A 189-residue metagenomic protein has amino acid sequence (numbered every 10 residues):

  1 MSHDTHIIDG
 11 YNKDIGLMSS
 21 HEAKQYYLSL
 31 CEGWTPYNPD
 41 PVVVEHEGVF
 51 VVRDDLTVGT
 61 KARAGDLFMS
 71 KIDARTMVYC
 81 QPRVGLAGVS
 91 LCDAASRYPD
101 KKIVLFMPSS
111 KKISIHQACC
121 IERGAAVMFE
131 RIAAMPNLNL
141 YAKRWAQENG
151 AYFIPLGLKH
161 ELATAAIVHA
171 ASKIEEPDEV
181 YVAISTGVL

Functional and structural regions predicted by a protein language model:
H3-T76: Positively charged, low-complexity intrinsically disordered leader regions
F50-R53, V78-C80, F129-E130, Y152-L156 (+1 more regions): General beta-strand structural signal in soluble alpha/beta enzymes
T60, G85-S90, K112-I115: Short active-site-adjacent helix-start/loop capping segments
G65-I72, L91-A95, A171-I174: Buried hydrophobic packing segments
M69, S96-I103, K112-A118: An N-terminal alpha-helical hairpin/helix-loop-helix interaction module that forms a charged, gly/pro-flexible surface
A74-A94, D100-M107, E179-T186: A short, small-residue-rich loop immediately preceding and capping a beta-strand
S109-P177: Small/polar-residue-rich loop-to-helix segments that shape phosphate-bearing ligand pockets
T164, V168, V182-L189: Short alpha-helices
